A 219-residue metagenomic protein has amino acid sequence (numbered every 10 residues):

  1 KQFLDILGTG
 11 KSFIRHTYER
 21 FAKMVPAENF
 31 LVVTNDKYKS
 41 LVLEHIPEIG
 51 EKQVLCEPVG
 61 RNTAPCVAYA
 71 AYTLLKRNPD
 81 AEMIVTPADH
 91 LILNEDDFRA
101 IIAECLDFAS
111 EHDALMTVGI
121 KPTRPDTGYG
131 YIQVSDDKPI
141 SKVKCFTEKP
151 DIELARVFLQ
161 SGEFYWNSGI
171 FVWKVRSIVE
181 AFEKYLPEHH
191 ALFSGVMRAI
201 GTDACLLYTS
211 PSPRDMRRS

Functional and structural regions predicted by a protein language model:
D5-P87, L93-R99: Conserved N-terminal catalytic core of the sugar/cofactor nucleotidyltransferase
V33, I84-P87, T117-K121, T147: Short beta-strand segments
V42-L43, I178, F182, S219: Hydrophobic packing residues within well-ordered alpha-helices of enzyme cores
E44, E95-F98, T127-Y131, E183: Short acidic, glycine/serine/threonine-rich loops at helix termini
D96-V118: Conserved donor-nucleotide/metal-binding helix-loop-beta segment in metal-dependent transferases, i.e., the alpha-helix
G119, T123-Q133: Proline/glycine-rich low-complexity loops and linkers
Y131-S210: Catalytic core of tubulin tyrosine ligase-like
Y208-S219: Single conserved hydrophobic/aromatic residue that forms the stacking wall/gate of nucleotide- or nucleobase-binding
